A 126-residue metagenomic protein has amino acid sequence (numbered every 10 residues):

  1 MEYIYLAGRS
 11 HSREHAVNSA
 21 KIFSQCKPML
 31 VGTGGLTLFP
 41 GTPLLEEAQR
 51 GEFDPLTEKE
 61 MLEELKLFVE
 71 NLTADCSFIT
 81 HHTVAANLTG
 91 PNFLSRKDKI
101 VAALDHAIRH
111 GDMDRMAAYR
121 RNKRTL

Functional and structural regions predicted by a protein language model:
Y5-N18: Canonical radical SAM enzyme core domain
V17, K21-L126: Auxiliary Fe-S-binding modules of radical SAM enzymes
